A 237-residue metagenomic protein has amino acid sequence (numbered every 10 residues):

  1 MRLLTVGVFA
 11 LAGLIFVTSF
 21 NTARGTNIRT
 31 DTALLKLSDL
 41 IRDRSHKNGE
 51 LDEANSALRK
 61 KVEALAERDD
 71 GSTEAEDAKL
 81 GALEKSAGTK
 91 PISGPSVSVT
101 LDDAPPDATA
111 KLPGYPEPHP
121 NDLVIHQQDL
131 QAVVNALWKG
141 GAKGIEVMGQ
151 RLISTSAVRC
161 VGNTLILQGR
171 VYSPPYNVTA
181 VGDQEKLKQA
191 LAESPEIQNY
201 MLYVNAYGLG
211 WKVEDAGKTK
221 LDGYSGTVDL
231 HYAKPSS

Functional and structural regions predicted by a protein language model:
M1-S237: Core subunits and conserved enzymes of cellular information-processing and envelope-translocation systems across
